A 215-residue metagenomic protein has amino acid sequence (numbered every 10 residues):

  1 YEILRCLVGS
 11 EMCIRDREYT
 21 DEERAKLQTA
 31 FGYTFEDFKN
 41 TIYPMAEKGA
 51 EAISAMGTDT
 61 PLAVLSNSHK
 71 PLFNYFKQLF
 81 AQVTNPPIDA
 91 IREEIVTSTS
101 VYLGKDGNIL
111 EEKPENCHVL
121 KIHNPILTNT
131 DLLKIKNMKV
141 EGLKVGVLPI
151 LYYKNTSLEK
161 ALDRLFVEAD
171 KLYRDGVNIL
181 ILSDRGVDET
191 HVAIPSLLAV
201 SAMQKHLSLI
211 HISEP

Functional and structural regions predicted by a protein language model:
Y1-G9, I14, I210-P215: Single conserved hydrophobic/aromatic residue that forms the stacking wall/gate of nucleotide- or nucleobase-binding
Y1-I3, D170, S196: Short, flexible, glycine/charge-rich loop motifs used to bind or transfer phosphoryl groups or to couple energy/partner
L4, A161, A199: Hydrophobic (often cysteine-bearing) scaffold residues that line and stabilize catalytic clefts of nucleotide/cofactor
V8-E11, R15-L165, D170-R174, I179-I181: Extended, highly charged accessory segments
R164-E168, V187-H191, M203: Active-site-adjacent structural elements in folded domains
L182-L197: Glycine-rich, proline-tolerant flexible connector loops at the mouths of alpha/beta enzymes
P195-L209, S213: Alpha-helix-loop-beta-strand connector modules within alpha/beta enzyme cores
